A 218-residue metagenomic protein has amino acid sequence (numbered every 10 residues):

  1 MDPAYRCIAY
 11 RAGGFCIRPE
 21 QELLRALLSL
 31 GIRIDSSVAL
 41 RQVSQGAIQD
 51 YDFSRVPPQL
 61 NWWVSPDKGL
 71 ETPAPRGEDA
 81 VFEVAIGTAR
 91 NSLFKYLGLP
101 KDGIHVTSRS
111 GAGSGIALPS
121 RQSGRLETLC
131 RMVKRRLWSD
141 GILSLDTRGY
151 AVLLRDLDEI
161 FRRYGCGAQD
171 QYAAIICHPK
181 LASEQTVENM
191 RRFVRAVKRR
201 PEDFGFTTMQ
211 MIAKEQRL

Functional and structural regions predicted by a protein language model:
M1-D2, G14-I17, L23-L27, N189-R192 (+1 more regions): Conserved, well-structured beta-alpha core segment at the onset of a catalytic domain
D2-I8: Short, surface-exposed connector motifs at secondary-structure boundaries
I8-A9, A174: A recurrent short beta-strand within the Rossmann-like NAD(P)-dependent oxidoreductase core
A9-C166: Active-site-adjacent pocket scaffolds in enzyme catalytic domains
G77-A89, K134, S139-G141, G165-L218: Active-site and substrate-binding clefts of carbohydrate-active enzymes
